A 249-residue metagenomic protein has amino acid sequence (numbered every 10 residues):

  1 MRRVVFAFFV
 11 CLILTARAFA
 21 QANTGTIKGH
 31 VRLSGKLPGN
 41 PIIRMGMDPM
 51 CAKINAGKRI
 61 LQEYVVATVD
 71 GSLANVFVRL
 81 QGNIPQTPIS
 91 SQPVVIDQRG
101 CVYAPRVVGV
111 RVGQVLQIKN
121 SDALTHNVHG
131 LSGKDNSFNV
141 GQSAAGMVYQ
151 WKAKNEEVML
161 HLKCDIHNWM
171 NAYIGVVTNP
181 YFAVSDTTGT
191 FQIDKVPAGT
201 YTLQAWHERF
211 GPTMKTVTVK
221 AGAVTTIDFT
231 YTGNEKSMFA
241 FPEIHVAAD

Functional and structural regions predicted by a protein language model:
M1-V4: Positively charged n-region of N-terminal signal peptides that target proteins for export
A7-R17: Bacterial N-terminal signal peptides
F19-D249: Extracytoplasmic copper-binding redox domains, predominantly the cupredoxin/blue-copper superfamily
